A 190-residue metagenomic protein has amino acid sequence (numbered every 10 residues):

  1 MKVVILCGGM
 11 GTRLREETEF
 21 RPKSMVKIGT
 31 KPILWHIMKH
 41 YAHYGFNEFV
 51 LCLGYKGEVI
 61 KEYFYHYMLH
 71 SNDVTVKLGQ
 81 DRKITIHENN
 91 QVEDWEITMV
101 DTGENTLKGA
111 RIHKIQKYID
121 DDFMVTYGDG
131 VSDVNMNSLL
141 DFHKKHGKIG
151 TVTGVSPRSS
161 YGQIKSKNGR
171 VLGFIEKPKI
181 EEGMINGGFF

Functional and structural regions predicted by a protein language model:
M1-Y67: N-terminal glycine-rich phosphate-binding loop and ensuing alpha1 helix
M10, E104, G128-G130: Active-site metal-binding loops of divalent metal-dependent hydrolases
N47-E48, D121, I149: Short acidic/polar active-site loop segments enriched in Thr and Asp
F64, S132-F190: Conserved core of the sugar-phosphate nucleotidyltransferase
M68-F123: Short phosphate-binding loop-to-helix
D121-V131: Short beta-strand-to-loop acidic/aromatic patch adjacent to the donor-nucleotide binding site
